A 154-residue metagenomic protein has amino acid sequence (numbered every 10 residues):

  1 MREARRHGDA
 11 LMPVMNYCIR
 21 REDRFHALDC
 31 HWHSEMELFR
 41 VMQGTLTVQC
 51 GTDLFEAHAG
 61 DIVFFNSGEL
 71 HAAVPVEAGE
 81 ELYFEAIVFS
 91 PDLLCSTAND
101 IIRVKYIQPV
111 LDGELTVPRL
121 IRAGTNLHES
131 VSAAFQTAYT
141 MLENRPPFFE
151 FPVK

Functional and structural regions predicted by a protein language model:
M1-I62, E69, V104, L115-P118: Generic protein-terminus/edge-of-domain signal
M1-V14, L70-T140: A hydrophobic/aromatic-rich effector-binding and dimerization subdomain of bacterial HTH-type transcriptional regulators
H26, R119, M141-R145: Short amphipathic alpha-helical segments at helix-loop
H58-A59, V74, P152: Short amphipathic alpha-helical leader/targeting segments
I62-V63, I87: Short non-domain terminal segments
T125-N126, L142-K154: All-alpha amphipathic helical-bundle segments outside canonical DNA-binding/catalytic cores that form hydrophobic
